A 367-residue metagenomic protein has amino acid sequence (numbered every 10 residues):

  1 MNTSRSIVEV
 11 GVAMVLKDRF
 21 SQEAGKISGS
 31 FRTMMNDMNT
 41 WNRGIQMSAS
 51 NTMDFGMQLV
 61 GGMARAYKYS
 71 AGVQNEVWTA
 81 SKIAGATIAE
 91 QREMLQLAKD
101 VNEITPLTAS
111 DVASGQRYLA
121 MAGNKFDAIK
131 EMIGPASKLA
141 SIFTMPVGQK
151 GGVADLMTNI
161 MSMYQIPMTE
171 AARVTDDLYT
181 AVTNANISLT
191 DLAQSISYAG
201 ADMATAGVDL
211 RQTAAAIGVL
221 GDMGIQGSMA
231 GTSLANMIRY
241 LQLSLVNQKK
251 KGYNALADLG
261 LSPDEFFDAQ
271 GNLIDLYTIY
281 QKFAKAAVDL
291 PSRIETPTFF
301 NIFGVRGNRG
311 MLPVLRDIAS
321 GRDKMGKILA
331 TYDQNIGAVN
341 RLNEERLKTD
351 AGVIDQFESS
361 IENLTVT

Functional and structural regions predicted by a protein language model:
M1-F31, V73, D350: Disorder-to-helix initiation segments
L16, S28-F31, T52-I104, S114-A122 (+6 more regions): Small-residue helix-packing and pore-constriction motifs in hydrophobic alpha-helices
K17-F20, M34-M53, N102, M161 (+4 more regions): Amphipathic/coiled-coil alpha-helical interface segments used for membrane interaction or oligomeric assembly
K125: SIR2/sirtuin NAD+-dependent deacylase catalytic core
P146-G148: N-terminal pre-first-transmembrane soluble regions of secretory-pathway and organelle membrane proteins
